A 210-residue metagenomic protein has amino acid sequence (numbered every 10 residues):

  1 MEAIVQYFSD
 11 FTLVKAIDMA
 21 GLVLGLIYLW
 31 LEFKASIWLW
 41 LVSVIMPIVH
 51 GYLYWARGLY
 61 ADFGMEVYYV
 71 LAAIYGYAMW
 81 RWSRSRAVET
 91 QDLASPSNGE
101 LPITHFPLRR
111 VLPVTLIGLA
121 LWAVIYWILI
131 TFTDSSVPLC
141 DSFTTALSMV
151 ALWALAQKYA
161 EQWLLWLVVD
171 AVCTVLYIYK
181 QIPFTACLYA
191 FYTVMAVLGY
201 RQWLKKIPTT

Functional and structural regions predicted by a protein language model:
M1-A35, L39, S83-D92, P96-T210: Polytopic alpha-helical membrane-helix bundles and their juxtamembrane interface segments in multi-pass membrane
S43-P96: Hydrophobic/aromatic-rich structural module bridging two neighboring secondary-structure elements via a short loop
